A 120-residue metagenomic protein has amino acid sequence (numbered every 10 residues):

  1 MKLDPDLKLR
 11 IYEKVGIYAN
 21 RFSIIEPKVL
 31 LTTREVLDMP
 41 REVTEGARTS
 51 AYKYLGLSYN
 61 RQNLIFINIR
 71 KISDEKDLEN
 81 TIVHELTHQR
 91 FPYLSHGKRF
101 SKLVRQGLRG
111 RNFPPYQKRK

Functional and structural regions predicted by a protein language model:
M1-E79, Q89-K120: Active-site-proximal or metal-binding-adjacent scaffold patches in catalytic folds
I82: A conserved beta-strand element that flanks and buttresses the S-adenosyl-L-methionine
E85: Walker B catalytic acidic pair
